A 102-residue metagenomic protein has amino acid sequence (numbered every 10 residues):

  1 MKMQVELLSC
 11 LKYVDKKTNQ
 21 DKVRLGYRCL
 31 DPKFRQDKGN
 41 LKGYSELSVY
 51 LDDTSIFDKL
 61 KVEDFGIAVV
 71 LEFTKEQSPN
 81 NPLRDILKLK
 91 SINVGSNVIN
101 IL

Functional and structural regions predicted by a protein language model:
M1-R28: Structural detector for short beta-strands of small beta-barrel domains
S9-L11, C29-K33, K75-Q77: Beta-strand elements of well-folded, non-transmembrane domains
Y13-N19, Q36, S78-N81, V94: Acidic surface patches and DE-rich sequence motifs
Q36-V49: Short, basic/aromatic beta-hairpin or loop at an interaction surface
D52-E72: Short nucleic-acid-contacting surface segments enriched for D/E, G, S/T with interspersed K/R
T74-L102: OB-fold/S1-family single-stranded nucleic acid-binding modules
